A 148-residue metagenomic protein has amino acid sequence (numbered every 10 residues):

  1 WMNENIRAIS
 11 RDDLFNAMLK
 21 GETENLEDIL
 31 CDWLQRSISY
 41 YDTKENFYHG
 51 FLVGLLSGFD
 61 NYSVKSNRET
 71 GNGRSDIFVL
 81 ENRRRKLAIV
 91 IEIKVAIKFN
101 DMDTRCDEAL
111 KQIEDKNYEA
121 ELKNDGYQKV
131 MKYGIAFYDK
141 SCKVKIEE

Functional and structural regions predicted by a protein language model:
W1-N117, C142-E148: Extended alpha-helical interface modules used as scaffolds for assembling large macromolecular complexes
E121, D125-E148: Domain-level recognition of nuclease-like catalytic cores that cleave nucleotide substrates
